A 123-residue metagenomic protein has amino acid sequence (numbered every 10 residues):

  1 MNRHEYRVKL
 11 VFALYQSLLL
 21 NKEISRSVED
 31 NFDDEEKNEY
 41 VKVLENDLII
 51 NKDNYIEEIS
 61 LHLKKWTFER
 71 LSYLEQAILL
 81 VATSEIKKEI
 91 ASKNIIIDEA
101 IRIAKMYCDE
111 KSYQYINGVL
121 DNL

Functional and structural regions predicted by a protein language model:
M1-Y113, N117-L123: N-terminal interaction/assembly modules
